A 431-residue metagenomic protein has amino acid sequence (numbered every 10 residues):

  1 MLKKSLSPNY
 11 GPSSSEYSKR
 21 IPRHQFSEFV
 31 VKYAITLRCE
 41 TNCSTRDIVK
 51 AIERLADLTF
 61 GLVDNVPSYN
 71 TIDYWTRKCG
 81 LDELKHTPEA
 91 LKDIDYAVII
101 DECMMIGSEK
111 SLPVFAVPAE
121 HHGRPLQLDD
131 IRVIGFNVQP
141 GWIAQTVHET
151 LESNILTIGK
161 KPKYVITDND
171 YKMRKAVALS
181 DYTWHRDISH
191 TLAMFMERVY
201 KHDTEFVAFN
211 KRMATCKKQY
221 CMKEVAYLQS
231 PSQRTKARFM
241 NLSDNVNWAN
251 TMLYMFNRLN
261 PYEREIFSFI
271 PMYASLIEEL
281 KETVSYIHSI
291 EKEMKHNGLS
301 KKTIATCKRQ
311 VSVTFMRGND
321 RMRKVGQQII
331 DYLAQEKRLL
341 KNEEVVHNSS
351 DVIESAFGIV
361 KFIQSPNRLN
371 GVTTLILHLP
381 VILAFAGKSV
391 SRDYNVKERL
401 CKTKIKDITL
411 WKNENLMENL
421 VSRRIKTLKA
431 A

Functional and structural regions predicted by a protein language model:
M1-R20: Basic, low-complexity segments
L6-Y10, Q127-I131, E224-S230: Charged, glycine/proline-rich intrinsically disordered loops and linkers
S18-V30, T36, E40-T41, T45-R46 (+8 more regions): RNase H-like nuclease fold core
T157-K160, Y164-L179, L192, K211-A431: Acidic/histidine-rich catalytic cores and adjacent linkers of DNA breakage/strand-transfer/modification proteins
F195: Conserved His + Asp/Glu catalytic blocks
D203-T204, A208-N210: Eukaryotic non-globular, compositionally biased segments
